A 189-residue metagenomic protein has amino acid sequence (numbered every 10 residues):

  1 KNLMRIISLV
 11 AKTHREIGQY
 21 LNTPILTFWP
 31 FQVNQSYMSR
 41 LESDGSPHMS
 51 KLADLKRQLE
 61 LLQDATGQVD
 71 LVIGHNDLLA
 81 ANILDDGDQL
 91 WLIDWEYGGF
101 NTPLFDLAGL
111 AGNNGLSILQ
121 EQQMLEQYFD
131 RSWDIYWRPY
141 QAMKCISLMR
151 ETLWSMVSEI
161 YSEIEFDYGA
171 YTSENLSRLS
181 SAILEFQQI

Functional and structural regions predicted by a protein language model:
K1-P24: Conserved kinase catalytic-core helix
E16-N76, D86: An alpha-helical support segment within catalytic cores of ATP-dependent transferases
T23-F28, W133-K144: All-alpha amphipathic helical-bundle segments outside canonical DNA-binding/catalytic cores that form hydrophobic
S43, S50, L153-I189: ATP/Mg2+ or Mg2+-diphosphate-binding catalytic cores that bind nucleotide phosphates or diphosphates via glycine-rich
I73, W91-D94: Pre-DFG segment of protein kinase catalytic domains
N82-W91: Conserved protein kinase catalytic/activation segment
L104-W133, C145-I164, R178: Active-site activation/catalytic loop segments of kinase-like enzymes and analogous catalytic loops in related
